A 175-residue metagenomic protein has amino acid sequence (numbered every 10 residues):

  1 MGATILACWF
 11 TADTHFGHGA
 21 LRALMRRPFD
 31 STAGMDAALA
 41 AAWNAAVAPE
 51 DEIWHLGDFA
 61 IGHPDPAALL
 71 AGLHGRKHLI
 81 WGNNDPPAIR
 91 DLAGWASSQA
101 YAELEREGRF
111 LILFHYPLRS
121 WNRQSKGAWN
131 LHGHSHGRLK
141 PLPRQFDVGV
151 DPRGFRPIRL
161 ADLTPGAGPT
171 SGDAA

Functional and structural regions predicted by a protein language model:
M1-P64, P152, G166-A175: N-terminal active-site segment of His-dependent metallophosphoesterases
I5, E50, H74-R76, G108 (+1 more regions): A general structural motif
T11-A12, I53-D58, K77-N83, L113-F114 (+2 more regions): Active-site neighborhood of phospho(di)ester-bond hydrolases with catalytic His/Asp-centered motifs
R26-P28, L70-L73, N130, F146-G149: Glycine-rich, phosphate-binding/catalytic loops in enzymes
L39-A42, P64-A68, S98-A100, H115-R119: A generic local structural motif
A45-A46, A68-L73, E103: Short, conserved, surface-exposed binding loops centered on an aromatic residue
G57-L73, W81, P86-S98, N122-S125 (+1 more regions): Metal-dependent catalytic neighborhoods of phosphoester/phosphodiester hydrolases
A93-S171: Conserved beta-sheet core of the metallophosphoesterase superfamily
